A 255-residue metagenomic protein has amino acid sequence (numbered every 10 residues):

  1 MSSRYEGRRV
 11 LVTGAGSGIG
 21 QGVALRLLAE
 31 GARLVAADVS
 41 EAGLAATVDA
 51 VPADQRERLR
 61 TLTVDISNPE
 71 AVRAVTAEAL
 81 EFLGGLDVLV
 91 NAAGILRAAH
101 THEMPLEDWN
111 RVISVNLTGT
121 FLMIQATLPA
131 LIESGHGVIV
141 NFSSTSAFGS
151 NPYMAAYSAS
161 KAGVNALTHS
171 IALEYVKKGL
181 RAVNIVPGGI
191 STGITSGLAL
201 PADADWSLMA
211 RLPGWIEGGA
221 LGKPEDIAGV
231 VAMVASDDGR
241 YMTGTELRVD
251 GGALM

Functional and structural regions predicted by a protein language model:
S3-V35: Canonical Rossmann dinucleotide-binding motif of NAD(H)/NADP(H)-dependent dehydrogenases/reductases, specifically
A99-H102, G149-A155, K177-K178, G219 (+1 more regions): Active-site loop immediately N-terminal to the catalytic Tyr-X3-Lys motif of short-chain dehydrogenase/reductase
H100-T101, P105-N110, L212: Substrate-binding pocket helix/loop in short-chain dehydrogenase/reductase
F121-I124, L221-V249, L254: C-terminal substrate-recognition "lid" of short-chain dehydrogenase/reductases
I124, S160, T168: Active-site helix of classical SDR
P129, L173-K177, R240: Alpha-helical segment proximal to the catalytic Tyr-Lys
S144: Residue(s) in the substrate-gating loop at a strand-loop-helix junction that position the organic substrate next
